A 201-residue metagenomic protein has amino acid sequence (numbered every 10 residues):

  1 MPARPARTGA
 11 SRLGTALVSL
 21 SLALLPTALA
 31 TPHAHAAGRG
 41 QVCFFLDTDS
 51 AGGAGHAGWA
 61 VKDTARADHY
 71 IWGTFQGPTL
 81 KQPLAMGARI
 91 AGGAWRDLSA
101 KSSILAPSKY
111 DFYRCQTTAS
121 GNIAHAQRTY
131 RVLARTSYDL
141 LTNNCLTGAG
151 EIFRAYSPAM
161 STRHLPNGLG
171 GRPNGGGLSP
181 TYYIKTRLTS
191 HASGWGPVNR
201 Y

Functional and structural regions predicted by a protein language model:
M1-A36: Secretory targeting and sorting signals
G9, A16, P32, A65 (+4 more regions): N-terminal compositionally biased, intrinsically disordered segments and leader/signal-like regions
S19-L24, H33-G38, P107, T189-Y201: Extracellular cell-wall/glycan-interacting regions and their flexible linkers
A37-K109: Glycine-rich catalytic cores of cysteine/serine-nucleophile enzymes that process amide/ester linkages in cell-envelope
D47-D49, S108-T117, R131-L140: Second-shell loop/turn segments in exported
A51-A54, Q116-I123, Y138-L146: Solvent-exposed, acidic/flexible segments
H125-Y201: Activation targets extended, charge/polar-rich intrinsically disordered C-terminal tails
